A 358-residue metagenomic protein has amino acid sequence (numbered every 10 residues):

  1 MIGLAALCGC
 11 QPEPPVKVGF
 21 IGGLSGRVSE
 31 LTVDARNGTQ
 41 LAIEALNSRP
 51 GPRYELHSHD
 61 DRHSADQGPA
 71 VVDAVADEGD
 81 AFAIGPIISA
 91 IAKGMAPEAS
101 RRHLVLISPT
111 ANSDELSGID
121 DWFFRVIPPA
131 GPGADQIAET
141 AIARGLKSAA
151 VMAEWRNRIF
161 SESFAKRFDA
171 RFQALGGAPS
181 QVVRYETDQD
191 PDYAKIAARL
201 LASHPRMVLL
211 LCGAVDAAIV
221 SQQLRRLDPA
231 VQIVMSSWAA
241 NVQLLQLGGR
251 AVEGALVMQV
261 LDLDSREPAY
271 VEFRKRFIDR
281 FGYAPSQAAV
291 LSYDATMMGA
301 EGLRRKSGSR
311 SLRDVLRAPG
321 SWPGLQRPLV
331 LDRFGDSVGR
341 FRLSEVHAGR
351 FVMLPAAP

Functional and structural regions predicted by a protein language model:
C10-E13: Bacterial signal peptide processing site
G19-Q40, L46, H59-A65, R156-S161 (+1 more regions): Extracytoplasmic "Venus flytrap"
E30-A35, A45, R49-E115, V126 (+2 more regions): Beta-alpha junction/loop-to-helix N-cap segments that form part of ligand/metal-binding clefts
G68, V126-A150, D192-Y193, A218 (+2 more regions): Hydrophobic alpha-helical segments within soluble ligand-binding/sensing domains
A76-I88, I107-P109, A150-A153, S203-A214 (+3 more regions): Periplasmic-binding protein-like
F123-R184: An alpha-beta-alpha
S221-Y293, K306: Extracellular/periplasmic periplasmic-binding protein-like sensory domains
D279-A289, A300-F351: Segments of small-molecule ligand-sensing domains
